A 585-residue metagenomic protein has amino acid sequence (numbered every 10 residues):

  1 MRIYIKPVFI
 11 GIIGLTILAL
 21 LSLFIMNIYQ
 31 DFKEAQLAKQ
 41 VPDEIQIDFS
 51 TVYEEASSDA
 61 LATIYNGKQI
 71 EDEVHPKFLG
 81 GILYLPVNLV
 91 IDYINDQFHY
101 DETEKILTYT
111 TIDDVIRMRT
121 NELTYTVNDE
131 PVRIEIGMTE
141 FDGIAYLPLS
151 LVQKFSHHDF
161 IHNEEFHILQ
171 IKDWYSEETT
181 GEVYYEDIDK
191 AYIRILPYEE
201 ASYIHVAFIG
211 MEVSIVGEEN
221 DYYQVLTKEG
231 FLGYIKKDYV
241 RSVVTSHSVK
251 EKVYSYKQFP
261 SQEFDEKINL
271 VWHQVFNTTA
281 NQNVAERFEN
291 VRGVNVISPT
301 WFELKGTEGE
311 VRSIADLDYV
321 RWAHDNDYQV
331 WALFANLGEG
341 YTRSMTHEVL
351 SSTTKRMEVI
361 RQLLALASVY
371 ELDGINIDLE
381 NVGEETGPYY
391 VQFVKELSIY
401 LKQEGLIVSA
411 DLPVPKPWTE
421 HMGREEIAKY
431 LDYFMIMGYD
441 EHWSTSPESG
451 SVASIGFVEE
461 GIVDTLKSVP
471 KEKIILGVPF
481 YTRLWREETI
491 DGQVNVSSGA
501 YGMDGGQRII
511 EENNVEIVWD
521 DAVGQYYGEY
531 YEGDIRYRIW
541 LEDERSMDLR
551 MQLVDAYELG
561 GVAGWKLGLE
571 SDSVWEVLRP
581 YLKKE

Functional and structural regions predicted by a protein language model:
I3-E219, V249-F259: Primary recognition of N-terminal secretory signal peptides and signal-anchoring hydrophobic helices
Y109, G210, Y222-T227, I235: SH3/SH3-like beta-barrel fold
H247-V359: Glycan-recognition patch characteristic of GH18 chitinases/ENGases and related GlcNAc/peptidoglycan-binding proteins
S248-S255, T482-R550, V574, L582-E585: Glycan-binding loop/region signatures in secreted carbohydrate-active enzymes
F276-V291, T353-S368, K416-R424, E542-D555: Short, acidic/polar
I297, I377, F434, L476 (+2 more regions): Conserved, mostly hydrophobic/aromatic
G306-I314, R361, E384-I510: Substrate-binding surface in catalytic domains of secreted glycosidases
R550-E585: Acidic/aromatic/glycine-rich contiguous surface patches that form carbohydrate-binding/processing clefts and analogous
